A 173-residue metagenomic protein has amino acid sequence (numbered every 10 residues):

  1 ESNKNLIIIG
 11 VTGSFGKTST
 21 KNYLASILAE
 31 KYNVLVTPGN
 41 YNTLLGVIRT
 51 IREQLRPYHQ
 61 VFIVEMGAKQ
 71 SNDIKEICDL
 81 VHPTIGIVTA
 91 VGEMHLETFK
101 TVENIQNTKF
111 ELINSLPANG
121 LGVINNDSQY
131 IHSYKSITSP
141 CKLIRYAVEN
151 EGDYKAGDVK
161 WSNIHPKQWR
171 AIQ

Functional and structural regions predicted by a protein language model:
E1-N5, S26-N107: ATP-dependent carboxylate-amine ligase catalytic core
N5-L6, H59, N119, P140: A general structural motif
I8, V34-V36, L143-R145: Conserved beta-strand scaffold positions in the cores of enzyme catalytic domains, especially in NTP/NDP-utilizing
I8-L28: Glycine-rich phosphate-binding P-loop
G10-T12, E65, T89, N125: Short beta-strand segments
V11, R56-F62, I164-Q168: A polyampholytic, Gly/Pro-enriched intrinsically disordered region
F15, Y41, Q70, N150 (+1 more regions): Residue-level detector of flexible, active-site-proximal loop/helix-junction positions within diverse enzyme catalytic
V88-Q173: Acidic, Mg2+-coordinating active-site environments of NTP-dependent enzymes
